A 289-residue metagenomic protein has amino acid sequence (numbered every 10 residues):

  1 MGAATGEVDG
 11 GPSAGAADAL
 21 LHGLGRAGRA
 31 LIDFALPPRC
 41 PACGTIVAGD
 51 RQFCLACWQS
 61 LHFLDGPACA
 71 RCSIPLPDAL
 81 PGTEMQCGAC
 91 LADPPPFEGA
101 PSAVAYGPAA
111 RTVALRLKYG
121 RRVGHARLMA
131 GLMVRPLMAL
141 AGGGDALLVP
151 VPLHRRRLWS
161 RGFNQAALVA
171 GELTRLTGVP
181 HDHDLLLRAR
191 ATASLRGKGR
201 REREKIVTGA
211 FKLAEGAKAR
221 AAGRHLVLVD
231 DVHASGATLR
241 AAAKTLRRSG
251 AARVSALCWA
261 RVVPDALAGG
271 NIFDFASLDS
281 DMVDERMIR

Functional and structural regions predicted by a protein language model:
M1-R289: Glycine-rich phosphate/pyrophosphate-handling loop used in enzymes and phosphotransfer proteins
